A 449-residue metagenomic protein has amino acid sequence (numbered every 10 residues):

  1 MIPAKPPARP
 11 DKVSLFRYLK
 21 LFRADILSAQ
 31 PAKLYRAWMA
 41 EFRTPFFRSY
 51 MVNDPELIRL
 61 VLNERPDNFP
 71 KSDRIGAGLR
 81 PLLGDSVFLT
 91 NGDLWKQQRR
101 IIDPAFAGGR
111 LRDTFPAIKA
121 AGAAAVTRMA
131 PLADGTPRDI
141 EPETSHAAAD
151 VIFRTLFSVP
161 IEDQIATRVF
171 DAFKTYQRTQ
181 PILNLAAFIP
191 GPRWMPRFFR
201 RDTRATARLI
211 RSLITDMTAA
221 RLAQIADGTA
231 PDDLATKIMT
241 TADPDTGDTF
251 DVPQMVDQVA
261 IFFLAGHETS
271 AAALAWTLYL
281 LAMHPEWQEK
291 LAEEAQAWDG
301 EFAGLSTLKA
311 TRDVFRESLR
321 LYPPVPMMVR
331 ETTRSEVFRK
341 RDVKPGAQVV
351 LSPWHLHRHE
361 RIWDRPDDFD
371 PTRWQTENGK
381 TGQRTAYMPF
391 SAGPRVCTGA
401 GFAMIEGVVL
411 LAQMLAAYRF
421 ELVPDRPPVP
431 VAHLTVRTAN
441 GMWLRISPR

Functional and structural regions predicted by a protein language model:
M1-P7, K71-G76, L94, R110-A272 (+1 more regions): Cytochrome P450 heme-thiolate monooxygenase catalytic core
M1-Q97, D113-T127, I161, F198-R201 (+3 more regions): N-terminal membrane-proximal hinge/A-helix region immediately C-terminal to the signal-anchor transmembrane segment
P7-K12, F115-K119, V169-T175, G228-T236 (+7 more regions): Cytochrome P450 I-helix active-site segment
F16-A37, S212, D216, E301-R339: Conserved cytochrome P450 K-helix E-x-x-R motif and the immediately C-terminal K′/meander segment
L27, L34, G122-V126, D171-K174 (+3 more regions): Cytochrome P450 proximal C-terminal region
T269-Q288, A292-E294, G401-Y418: Cytochrome P450 catalytic-core helices
L351-G379: Conserved cytochrome P450 K-helix/beta-meander segment immediately N-terminal to the heme-binding cysteine loop
